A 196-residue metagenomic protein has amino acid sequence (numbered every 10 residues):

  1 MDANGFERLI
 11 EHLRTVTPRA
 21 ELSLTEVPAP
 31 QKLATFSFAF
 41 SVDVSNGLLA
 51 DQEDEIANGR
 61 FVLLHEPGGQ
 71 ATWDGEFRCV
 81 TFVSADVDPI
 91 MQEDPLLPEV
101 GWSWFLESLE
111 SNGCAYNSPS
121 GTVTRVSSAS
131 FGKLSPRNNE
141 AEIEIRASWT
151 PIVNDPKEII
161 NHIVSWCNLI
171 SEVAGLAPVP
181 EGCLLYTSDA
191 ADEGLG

Functional and structural regions predicted by a protein language model:
M1-L33: Short, extreme N-terminal leader segments that mark the start of a protein/domain
A29-D54: Amphipathic, interaction-prone secondary-structure segments
N46-V83: A glycine-rich, hydrophobic loop/mini-helix early in the fold
L49-D51, I90-E93, N154-N161: Short, conserved charged micro-motifs
D74-P89, N139-W149: Glycine-rich, often proline-containing surface loops adjacent to acidic residues and nearby aromatics that form
P95-L134: Short, internal acidic amphipathic alpha-helical interface segments that mediate docking to partner proteins
P119, A129-E181: Helix-rich interaction surfaces within compact, conserved domain-sized segments that mediate assembly or partner
Y186-A191: Conserved small/polar residues in nucleotide/adenosyl-binding loops
